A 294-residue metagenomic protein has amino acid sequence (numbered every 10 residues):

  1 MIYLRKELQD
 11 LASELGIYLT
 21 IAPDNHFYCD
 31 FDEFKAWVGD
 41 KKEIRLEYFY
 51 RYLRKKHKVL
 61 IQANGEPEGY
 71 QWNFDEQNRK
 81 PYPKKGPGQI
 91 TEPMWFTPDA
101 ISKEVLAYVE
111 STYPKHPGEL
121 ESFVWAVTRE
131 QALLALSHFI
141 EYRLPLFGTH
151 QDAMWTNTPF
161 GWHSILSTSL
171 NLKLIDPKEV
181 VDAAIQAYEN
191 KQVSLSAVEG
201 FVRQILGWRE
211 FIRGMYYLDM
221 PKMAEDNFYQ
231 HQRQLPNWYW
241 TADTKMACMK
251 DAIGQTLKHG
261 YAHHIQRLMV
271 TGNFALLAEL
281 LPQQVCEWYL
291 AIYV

Functional and structural regions predicted by a protein language model:
M1-A107, A126: Trp/Phe/Arg-rich N-terminal binding region typifying the photolyase-homology
G69, N73-G260, L276-L277, L281 (+1 more regions): Catalytic cores of enzymes that engage adenine nucleotides and/or redox cofactors via long glycine-rich, Lys/Arg/His
H264-I265: Generic helix N-cap/helix-start motif at coil->alpha-helix transitions
T271-A275: Alpha-helical support elements that line or immediately flank enzyme active sites and cofactor-binding pockets
